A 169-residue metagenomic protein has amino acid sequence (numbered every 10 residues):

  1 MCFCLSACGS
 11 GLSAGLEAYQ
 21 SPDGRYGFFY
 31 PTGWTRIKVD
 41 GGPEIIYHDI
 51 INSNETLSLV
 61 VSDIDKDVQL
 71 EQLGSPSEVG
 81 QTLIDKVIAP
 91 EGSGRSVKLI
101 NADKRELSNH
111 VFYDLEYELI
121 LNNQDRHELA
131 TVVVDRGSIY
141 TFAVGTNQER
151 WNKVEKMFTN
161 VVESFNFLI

Functional and structural regions predicted by a protein language model:
C4-A7: C-terminal motif of bacterial Sec signal peptides marking the signal peptidase cleavage site
G9-G11: Bacterial signal peptide processing site
E17-P22, D103-E106: Short acidic-hydrophobic surface loop/beta-edge motif
D23-D40: Proline-anchored loop/turn motifs at beta-strand termini and strand-loop-strand connectors
R25, L73-Q81, Q148, N152-K156: Soluble non-cytosolic domains of exported or imported proteins
W34, S138-I169: Surface-exposed amphipathic alpha-helical segments
I37-V133, I139: Conserved polar/disulfide-associated segments of primarily extracytoplasmic proteins
